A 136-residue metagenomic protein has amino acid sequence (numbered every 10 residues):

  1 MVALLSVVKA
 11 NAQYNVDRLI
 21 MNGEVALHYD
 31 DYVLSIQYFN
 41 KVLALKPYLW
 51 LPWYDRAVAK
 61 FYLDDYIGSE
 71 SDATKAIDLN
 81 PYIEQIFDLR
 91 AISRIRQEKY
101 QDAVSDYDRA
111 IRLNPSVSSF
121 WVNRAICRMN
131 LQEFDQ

Functional and structural regions predicted by a protein language model:
A3-Q136: Alpha-helical tetratricopeptide repeat
